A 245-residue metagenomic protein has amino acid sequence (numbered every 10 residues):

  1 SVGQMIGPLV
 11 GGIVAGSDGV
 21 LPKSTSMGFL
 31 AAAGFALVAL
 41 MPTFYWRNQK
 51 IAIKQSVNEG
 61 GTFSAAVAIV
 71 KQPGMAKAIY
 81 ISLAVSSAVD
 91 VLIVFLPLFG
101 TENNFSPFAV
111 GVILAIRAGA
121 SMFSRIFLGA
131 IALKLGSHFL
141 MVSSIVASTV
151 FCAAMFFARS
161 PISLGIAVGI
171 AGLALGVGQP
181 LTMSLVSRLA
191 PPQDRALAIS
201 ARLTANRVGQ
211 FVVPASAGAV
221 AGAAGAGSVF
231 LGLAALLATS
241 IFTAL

Functional and structural regions predicted by a protein language model:
G12, A33-K54, S240-L245: C-terminal membrane-cytosol helix-exit motif in multi-pass small-molecule transporters
A15, S124-G136, A221-G222: Helix-to-loop junctions at the C-terminal end of transmembrane segments in multipass secondary transporters
G16-G34, A219-L237: A membrane-interface helix-boundary motif in multi-pass transporters
R47-I79: Juxtamembrane intracellular "pre-TM" segments in multi-pass secondary transporters
K71-A88, G169: Pair of pore-lining "gating" transmembrane helices in MFS-fold secondary transporters
F139-A154: Structural signature of the two symmetry-related core transmembrane helices
V177-A190: Intracellular juxtamembrane helix-capping segments at the cytosolic ends of symmetry-related transmembrane helices
D194-A223: A late C-terminal transmembrane helix in Major Facilitator Superfamily
